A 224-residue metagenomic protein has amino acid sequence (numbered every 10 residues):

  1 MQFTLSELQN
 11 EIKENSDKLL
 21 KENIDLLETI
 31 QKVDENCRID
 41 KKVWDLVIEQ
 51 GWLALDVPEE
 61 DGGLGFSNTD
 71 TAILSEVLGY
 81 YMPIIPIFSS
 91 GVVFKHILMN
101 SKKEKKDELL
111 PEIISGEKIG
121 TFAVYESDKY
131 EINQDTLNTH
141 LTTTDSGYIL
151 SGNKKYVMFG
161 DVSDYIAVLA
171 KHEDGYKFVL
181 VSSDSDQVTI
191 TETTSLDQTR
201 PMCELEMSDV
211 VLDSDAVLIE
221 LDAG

Functional and structural regions predicted by a protein language model:
M1-F88, E108, E112: Amphipathic, small/basic residue-rich leader segments at the start of a protein or domain
Q9, L20, G51, P58 (+6 more regions): Buried hydrophobic positions in well-ordered alpha/beta secondary-structure cores of metabolic enzymes
F66-S67, I132-D135, F159-S163: Short glycine/proline-enriched turns and hinge-like loops at secondary-structure junctions
D70, E204-G224: A glycine-rich, basic-preceded beta-loop-alpha segment at the flavin cofactor/substrate interface of flavin-utilizing
P83-E104, N133: N-terminal glycine-rich flavin-associated loop
G116-S127: A short, Trp-centered hydrophobic/proline-enriched beta-strand micro-motif
T139-L141: A structural signal for short hydrophobic beta-strand segments in well-ordered beta-sheet cores
S151-V188: A short core secondary-structure module
